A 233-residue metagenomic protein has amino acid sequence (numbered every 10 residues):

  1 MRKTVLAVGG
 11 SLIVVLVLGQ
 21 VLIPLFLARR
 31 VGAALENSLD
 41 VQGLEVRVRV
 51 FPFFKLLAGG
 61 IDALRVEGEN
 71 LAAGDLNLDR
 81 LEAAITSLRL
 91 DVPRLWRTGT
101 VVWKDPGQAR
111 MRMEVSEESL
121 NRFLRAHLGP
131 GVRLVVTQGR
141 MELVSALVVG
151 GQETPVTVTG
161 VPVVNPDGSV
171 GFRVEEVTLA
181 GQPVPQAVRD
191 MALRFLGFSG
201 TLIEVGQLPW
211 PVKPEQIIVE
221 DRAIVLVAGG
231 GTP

Functional and structural regions predicted by a protein language model:
M1-G60, N70-D75, D221, V227-P233: Hydrophobic membrane-targeting and insertion signals
L22-L27, R112, S116, L120 (+2 more regions): Short amphipathic alpha-helical segments
V41-V149: N-terminal beta-strand/beta-hairpin edge segment
F51-A58, V149-Q152, P183, A187-R194: Alpha-helical membrane-targeting segments
L76, A126-L128, E153-P155, P209-V212: Short solvent-exposed loop/turn micro-motifs enriched in small/polar/acidic residues
T86-P93, P130-Q186, I224, A228-G231: Hydrophobic membrane/lipid-contacting segments
V184-P233: Extracytoplasmic/luminal low-complexity segments enriched in Pro/Gly and acidic/polar residues that act as flexible
